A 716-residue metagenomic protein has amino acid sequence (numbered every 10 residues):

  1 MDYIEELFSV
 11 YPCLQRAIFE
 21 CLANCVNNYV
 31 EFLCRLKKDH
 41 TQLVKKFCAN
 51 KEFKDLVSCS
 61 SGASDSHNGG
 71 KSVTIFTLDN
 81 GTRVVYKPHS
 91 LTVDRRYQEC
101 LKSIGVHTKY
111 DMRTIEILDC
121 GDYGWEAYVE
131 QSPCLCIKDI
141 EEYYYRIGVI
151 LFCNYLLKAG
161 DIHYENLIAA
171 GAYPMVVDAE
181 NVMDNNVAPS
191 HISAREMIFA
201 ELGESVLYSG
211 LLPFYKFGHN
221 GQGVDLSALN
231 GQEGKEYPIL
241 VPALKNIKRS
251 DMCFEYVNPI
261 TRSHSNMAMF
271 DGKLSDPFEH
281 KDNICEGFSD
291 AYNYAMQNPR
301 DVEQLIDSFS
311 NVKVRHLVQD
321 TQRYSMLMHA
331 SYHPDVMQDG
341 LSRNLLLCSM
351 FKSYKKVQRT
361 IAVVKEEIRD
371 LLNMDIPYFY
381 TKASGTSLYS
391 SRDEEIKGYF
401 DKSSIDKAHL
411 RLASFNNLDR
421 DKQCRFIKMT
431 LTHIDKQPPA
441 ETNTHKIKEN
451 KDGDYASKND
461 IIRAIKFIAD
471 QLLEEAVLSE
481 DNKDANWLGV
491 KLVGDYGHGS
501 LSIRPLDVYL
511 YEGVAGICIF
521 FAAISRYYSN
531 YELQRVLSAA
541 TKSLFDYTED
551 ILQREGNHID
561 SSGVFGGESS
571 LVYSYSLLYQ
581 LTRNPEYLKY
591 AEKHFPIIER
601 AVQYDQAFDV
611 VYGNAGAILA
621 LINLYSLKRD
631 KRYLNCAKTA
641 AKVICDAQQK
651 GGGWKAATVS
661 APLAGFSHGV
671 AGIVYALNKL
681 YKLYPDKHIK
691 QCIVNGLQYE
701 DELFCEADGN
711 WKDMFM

Functional and structural regions predicted by a protein language model:
M1-A159, Y173-M175: Conserved ATP-binding subdomain of kinase catalytic cores across diverse folds
M1-L33, Y173-K466: C-terminal catalytic region of ATP-dependent kinase domains
E165-L167: Hydrophobic residue at the +6 position relative to the catalytic HRD Asp in the kinase catalytic loop
L212, I447-Y455, A515-Y531, S570-N584 (+3 more regions): Well-ordered alpha-helical scaffold segments within catalytic/enzyme domains
T432-D507, E512, A523, Y527 (+1 more regions): Low-complexity, Ser/Thr/Pro/Gly-enriched N-terminal "stalk/linker" regions
S457-E475, S529-D550, R583-A601, R629-A647 (+1 more regions): Extended, well-ordered alpha-helical scaffold segments
E475-I503, F545-S562, H594-Y612, Y633 (+2 more regions): Glycine- and aromatic-rich loop/turn segments at beta-sheet edges
I673-F715: Acidic, glycine-rich loop-and-beta core segments that form the ion-binding/anion-interacting portion of active sites
